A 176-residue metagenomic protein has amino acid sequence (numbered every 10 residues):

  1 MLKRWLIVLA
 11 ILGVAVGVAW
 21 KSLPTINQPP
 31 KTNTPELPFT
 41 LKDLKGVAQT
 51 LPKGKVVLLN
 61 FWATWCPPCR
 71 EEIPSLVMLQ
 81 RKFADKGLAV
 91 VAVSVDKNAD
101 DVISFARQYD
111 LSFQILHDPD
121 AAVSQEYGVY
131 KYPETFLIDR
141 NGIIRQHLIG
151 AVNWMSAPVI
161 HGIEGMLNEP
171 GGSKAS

Functional and structural regions predicted by a protein language model:
M1-P38: N-terminal targeting signals for export/organelle localization
P38-V57: A short beta-strand-turn-helix
K55-V57, F61-W65, K131: Short pre-active-site segment immediately N-terminal to redox-active cysteine/selenocysteine motifs in thiol-based
L58-N60, A92, L137: Hydrophobic beta-strand core positions in alpha/beta domains
F61-M78: Conserved redox-active cysteine motifs that mediate thiol-disulfide chemistry, especially di-cysteine Cys-X(1-2)-Cys
E71, R81-D120, Y132: Conserved segment of the thioredoxin-like fold in thiol-based oxidoreductases
S104-L111, P119-G165: Thiol/disulfide oxidoreductase modules built on the thioredoxin-like
